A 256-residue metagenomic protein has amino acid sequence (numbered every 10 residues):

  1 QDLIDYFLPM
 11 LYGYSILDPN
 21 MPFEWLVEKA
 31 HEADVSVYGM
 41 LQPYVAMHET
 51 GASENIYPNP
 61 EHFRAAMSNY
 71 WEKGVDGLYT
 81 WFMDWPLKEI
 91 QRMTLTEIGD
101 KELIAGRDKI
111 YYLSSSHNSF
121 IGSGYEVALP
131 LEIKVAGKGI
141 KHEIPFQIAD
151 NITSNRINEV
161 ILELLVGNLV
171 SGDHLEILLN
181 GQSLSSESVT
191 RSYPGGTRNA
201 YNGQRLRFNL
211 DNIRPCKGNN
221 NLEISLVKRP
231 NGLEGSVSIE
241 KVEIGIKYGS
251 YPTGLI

Functional and structural regions predicted by a protein language model:
I4-I16, L41-Q42, N55-I110: Substrate-binding cleft of secreted/luminal carbohydrate-active enzymes
I16-V27: Active-site-adjacent beta->alpha loops and helix N-cap segments on the catalytic face of soluble alpha/beta enzymes
W25-P60: Active-site clefts of carbohydrate-active enzymes
D84-E143: Aromatic-rich peripheral "rim/lid" segments of glycoside hydrolase catalytic domains that contact and position glycan
A136-I152, Q204-R207: Short beta-strands within extracellular/lumenal beta-sheet-rich domains
I148-N151, L164-N168: Short amphipathic, basic-aromatic surface patches that mediate peripheral association with negatively charged
I152-I161: Extended extracellular/luminal ectodomain segments enriched in beta-structured repeat modules
V166-P252: Beta-strand-rich ligand-recognition modules
